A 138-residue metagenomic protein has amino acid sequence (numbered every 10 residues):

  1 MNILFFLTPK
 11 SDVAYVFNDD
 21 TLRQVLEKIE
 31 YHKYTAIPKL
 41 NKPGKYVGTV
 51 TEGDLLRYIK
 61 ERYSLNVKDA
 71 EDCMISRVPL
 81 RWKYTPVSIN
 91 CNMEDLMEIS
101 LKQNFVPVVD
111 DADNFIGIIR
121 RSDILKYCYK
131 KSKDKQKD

Functional and structural regions predicted by a protein language model:
M1-V13, A70-K83: Bateman (tandem CBS) regulatory domains
D12-A14, V47-L56, R81-T85: Short, mixed-charge, low-aromatic patches
Y15-Y34, L40-N41, Y84-Q103, V109-D111 (+1 more regions): The conserved cystathionine-beta-synthase
Y34, P38, Y46-Y63, K102 (+1 more regions): Short beta->alpha transition motifs characteristic of CBS
R62-E71: Short, charge-rich, low-complexity interaction segments located in flexible loops at or near secondary-structure
